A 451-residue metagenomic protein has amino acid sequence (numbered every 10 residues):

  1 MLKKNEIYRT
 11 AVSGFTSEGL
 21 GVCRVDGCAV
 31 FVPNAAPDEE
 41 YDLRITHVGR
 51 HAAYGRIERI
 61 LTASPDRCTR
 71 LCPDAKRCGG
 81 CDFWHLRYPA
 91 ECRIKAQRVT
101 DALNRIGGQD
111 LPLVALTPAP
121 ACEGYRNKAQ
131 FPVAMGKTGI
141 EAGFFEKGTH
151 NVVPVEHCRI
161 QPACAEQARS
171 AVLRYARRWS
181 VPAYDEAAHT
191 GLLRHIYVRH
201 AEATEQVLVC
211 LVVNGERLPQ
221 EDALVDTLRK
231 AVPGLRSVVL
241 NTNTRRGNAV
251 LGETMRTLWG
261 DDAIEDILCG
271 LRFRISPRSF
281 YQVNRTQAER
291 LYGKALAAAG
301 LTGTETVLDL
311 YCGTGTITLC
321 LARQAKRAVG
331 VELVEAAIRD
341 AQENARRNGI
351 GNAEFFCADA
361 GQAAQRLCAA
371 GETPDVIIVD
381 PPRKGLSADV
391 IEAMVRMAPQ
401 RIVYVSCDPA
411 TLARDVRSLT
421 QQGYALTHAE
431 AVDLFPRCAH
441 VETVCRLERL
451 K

Functional and structural regions predicted by a protein language model:
M1-D74, E354-F355, G361-Q362: Terminal RNA-binding accessory module
L2-R9, S17, Q220-K451: Rossmann-like S-adenosyl-L-methionine
G21-D26, G143-E146, C210-V212, A341: Short, acidic/hydrophobic/Gly-rich beta-strand patch recurrent on exposed beta strands that often constitutes part
D38, Q161, N284: Short, conserved phosphate/pyrophosphate- and ester-handling motifs at nucleotide-, phospho-/glycolipid
E58-R70, K76-A183, E202-A203, L218: Extended interfacial segments that mediate partner engagement and assembly in macromolecular machines
V114-C122, E186-A187, H195, A431-L434: Short, solvent-exposed loop/turn elements at beta->coil junctions and helix N-caps that rim active or binding pockets
T190-A203: Short edge beta-strands and adjacent turn/loop segments
V198, E205-N214, R272-S276: Short, aliphatic-rich beta-strand segments
